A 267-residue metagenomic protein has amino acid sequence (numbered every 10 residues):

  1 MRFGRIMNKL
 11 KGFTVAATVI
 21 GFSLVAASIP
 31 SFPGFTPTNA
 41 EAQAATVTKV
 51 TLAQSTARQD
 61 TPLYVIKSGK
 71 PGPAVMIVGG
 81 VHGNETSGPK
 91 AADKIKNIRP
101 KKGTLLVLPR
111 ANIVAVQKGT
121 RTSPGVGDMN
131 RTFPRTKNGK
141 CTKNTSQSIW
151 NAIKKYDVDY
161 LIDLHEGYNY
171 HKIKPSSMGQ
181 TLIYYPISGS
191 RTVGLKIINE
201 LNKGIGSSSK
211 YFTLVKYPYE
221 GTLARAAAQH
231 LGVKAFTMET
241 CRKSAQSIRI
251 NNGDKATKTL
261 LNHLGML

Functional and structural regions predicted by a protein language model:
F3, K9-G12, F32-L267: Structured catalytic-domain cores with a bias toward divalent-metal coordination
N8-L24: Sec-dependent N-terminal signal peptides
A17-T18, A27-S28, E41-Q43: Intrinsic disorder/low-complexity segments
F22-P33: Hydrophobic membrane-targeting alpha-helices
